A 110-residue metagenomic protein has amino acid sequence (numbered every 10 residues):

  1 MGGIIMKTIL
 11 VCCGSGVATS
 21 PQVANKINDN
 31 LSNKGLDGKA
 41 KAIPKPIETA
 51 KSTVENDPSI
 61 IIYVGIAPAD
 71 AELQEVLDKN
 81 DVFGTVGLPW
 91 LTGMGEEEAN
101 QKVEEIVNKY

Functional and structural regions predicted by a protein language model:
M1-I5: Short, Lys/Arg-enriched N-terminal segments with co-localized hydrophobic residues within the first ~10-30 amino acids
K7-T8, S59: Residues at the starts of beta-strands that form the adenosine-phosphate
I9-K34: Short, charged N-terminal beta->alpha structural module
P21-A24, E55-N56, E96-N100: Conserved strand-to-helix beginnings and helix N-cap segments that scaffold or border functional pockets
A24-I27, E75-N80, N100-Q101: Short, glycine/charged-enriched secondary-structure capping and boundary segments
N30-I62: N-terminal beta-loop-helix "entrance" segment that forms/cooperates in small-molecule cofactor or anionic ligand
T53-G93: Mid-chain, well-packed structural core segment of small domains
F83-Y110: Ser/Thr/Gly-rich flexible loops in soluble cytosolic domains mediating phosphotransfer, phosphorylation
